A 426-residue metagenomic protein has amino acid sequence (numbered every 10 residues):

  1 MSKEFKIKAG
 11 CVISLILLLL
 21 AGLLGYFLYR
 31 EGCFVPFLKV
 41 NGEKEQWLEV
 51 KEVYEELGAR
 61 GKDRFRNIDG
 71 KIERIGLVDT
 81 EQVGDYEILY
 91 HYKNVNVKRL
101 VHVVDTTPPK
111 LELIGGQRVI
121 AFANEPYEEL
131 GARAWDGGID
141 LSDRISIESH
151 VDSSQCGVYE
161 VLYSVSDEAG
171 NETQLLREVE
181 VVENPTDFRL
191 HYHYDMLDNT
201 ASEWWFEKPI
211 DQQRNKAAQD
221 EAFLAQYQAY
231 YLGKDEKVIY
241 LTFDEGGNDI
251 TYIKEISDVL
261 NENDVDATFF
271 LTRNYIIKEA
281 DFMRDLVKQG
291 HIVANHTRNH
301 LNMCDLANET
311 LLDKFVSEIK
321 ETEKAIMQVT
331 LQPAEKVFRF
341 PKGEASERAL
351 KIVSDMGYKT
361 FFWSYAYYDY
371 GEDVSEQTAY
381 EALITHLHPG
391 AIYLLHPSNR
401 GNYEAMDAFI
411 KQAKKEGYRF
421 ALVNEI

Functional and structural regions predicted by a protein language model:
M1-L20: N-terminal Sec-pathway targeting helices
A21-P36: Membrane-interface motif at the C-terminal end of an N-terminal transmembrane signal
E31-V35, V103-K110, E180-T186: Extracellular interdomain linker/stem segments of modular secreted and single-pass surface proteins
G32-R66, P108-I139: Solvent-exposed, low-complexity, repeat-rich "mucin-like" stalks and linkers
Q46, R66-V104, I139-V182: Serine/threonine-rich, repeat-prone extracellular segments and beta-strand-based repeat modules of secreted/surface
R189, H193-D198, N399-G401, K415-I426: Low-complexity, Gly/Ser/Thr/Pro-rich intrinsically disordered linker/tail segments
M196-A307, E318-K320, A325-M327, A334-E335 (+2 more regions): Active-site beta->alpha N-cap acidic-glycine motif
E344, A349-H386, Y418-I426: His/Asp/Glu-enriched short active-site or ligand-binding loop at hydrolase and phosphoryl-transfer sites
